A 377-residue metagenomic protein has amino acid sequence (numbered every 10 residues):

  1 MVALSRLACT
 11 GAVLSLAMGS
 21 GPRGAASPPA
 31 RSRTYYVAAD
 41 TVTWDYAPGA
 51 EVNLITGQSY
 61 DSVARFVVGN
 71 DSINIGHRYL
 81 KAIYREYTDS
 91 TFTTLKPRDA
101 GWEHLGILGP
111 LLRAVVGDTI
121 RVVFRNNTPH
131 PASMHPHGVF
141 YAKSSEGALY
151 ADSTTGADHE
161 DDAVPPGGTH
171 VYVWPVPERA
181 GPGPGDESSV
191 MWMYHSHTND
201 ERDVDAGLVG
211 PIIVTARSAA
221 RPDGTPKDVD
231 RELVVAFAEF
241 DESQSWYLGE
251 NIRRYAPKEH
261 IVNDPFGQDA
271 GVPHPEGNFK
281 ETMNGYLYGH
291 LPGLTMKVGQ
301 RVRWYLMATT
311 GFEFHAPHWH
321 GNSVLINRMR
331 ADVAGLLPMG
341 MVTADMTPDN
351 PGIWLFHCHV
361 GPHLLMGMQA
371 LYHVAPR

Functional and structural regions predicted by a protein language model:
M1-A3: N-terminal secretory signal peptides that target proteins for export/translocation
R6-A17: Bacterial N-terminal signal peptides
S20-A163, E250, R254-Y255, E259-V302 (+1 more regions): N-terminal, post-signal-peptide metal-ligating segments of extracellular/periplasmic oxidoreductases, dominated by
V115-G117, P166-T169, D230, K297-G299 (+1 more regions): Solvent-exposed, conformationally flexible loop/turn segments
V123, N127-H135, V139-K143, A151-R221 (+1 more regions): Extracellular/periplasmic metallocenter environments
T225-P257: Compositionally biased low-complexity segments at domain edges in trafficked proteins and select soluble regulators
T309-E313, P317-R328, D332-L336, P362-L364 (+1 more regions): Active/binding-pocket-proximal capping segment
